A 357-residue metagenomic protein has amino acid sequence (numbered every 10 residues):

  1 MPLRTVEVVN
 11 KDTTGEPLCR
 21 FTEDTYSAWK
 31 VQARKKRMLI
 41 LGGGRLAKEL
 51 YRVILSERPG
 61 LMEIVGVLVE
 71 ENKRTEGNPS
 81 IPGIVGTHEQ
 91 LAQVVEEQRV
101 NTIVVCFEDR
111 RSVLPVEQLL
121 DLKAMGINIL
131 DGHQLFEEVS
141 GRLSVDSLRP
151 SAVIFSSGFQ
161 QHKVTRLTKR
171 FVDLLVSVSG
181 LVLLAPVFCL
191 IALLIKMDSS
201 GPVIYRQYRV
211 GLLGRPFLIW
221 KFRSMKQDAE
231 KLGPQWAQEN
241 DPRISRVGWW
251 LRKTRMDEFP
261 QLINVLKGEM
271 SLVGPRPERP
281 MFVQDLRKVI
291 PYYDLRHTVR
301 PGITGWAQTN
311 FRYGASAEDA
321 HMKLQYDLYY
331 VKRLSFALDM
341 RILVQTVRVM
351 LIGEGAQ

Functional and structural regions predicted by a protein language model:
M1-A185: N-terminal hydrophobic signal-anchor/signal peptide
R4, V164-A229, N264, F336-Q357: A hydrophobic, helix-centered structural microdomain
R4-V8, S245, I290-Q357: C-terminal terminal-structure detector
K73-T75, H133-E137, R142-D146, Y205-R243 (+1 more regions): Short, glycine-rich, amphipathic interfacial segments at transmembrane boundaries or analogous
E117, A192, Y205, W220 (+2 more regions): Positions in alpha-helical segments
Q238-R300, I342-T346, M350: A short, structured surface patch at a secondary-structure boundary
